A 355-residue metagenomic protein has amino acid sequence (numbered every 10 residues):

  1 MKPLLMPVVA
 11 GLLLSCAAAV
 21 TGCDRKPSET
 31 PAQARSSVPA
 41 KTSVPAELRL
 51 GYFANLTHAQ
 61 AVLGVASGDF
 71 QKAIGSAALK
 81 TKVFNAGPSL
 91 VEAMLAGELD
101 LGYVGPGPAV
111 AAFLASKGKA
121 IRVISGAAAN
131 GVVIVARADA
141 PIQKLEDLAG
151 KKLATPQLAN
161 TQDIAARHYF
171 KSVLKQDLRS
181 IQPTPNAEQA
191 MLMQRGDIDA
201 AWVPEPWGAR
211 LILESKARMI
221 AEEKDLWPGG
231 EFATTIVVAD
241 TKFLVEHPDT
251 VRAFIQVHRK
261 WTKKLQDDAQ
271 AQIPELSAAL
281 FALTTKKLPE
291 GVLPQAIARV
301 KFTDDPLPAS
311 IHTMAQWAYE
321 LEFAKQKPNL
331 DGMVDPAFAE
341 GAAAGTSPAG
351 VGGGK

Functional and structural regions predicted by a protein language model:
M1-E47, S347-K355: Short, low-complexity disordered leader/linker segments with a strong preference for bacterial N-terminal type II
K26-Q176, S180-P185, L192, D199-E205 (+1 more regions): Short, glycine-/small- and polar/acidic-enriched structural segments that line small-molecule recognition paths
G68-S76, D225-G230, I297-L307: Short, solvent-exposed loop/beta-turn-alpha elements that line the ligand-binding surface or hinge of extracytoplasmic
I74, E98, Y103-P106, F113-S116 (+11 more regions): Sec/Tat-exported extracytoplasmic proteins
N85-P88, Y103, P156-T161, A187 (+4 more regions): Soluble non-cytosolic domains of exported or imported proteins
A140, L178, A187-F281: Pocket-lining segment of extracytoplasmic ligand-binding domains
V245-K325: Secondary-structure end/capping motifs
Q316-K355: Conserved C-terminal helix/tail region of periplasmic/extracytoplasmic solute-binding proteins
